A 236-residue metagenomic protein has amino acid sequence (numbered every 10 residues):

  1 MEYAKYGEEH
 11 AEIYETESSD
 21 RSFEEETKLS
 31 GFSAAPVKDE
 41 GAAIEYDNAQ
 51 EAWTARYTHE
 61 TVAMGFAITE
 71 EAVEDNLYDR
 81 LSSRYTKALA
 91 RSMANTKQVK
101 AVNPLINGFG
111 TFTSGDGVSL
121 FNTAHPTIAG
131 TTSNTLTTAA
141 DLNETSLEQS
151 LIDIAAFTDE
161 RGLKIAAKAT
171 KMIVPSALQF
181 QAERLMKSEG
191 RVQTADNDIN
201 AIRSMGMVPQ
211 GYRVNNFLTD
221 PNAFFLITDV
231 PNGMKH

Functional and structural regions predicted by a protein language model:
E2-V62: Assembly/oligomerization interface modules of large self-assembling protein complexes
Y6-A11, S22, A94-K97, A101 (+3 more regions): Residue-level signal for secondary-structure boundary elements
S22-E24, A52, R56, E71-T86 (+3 more regions): Short, charged/polar micro-motifs that form catalytic or ligand-binding hotspots
A42-D47, A55, I68-L77, S176-E183: Short alpha-helical interface patches
T54, T69-V73, A94, A101 (+3 more regions): An acidic- and aromatic-residue-enriched active-site/binding cleft used to recognize and process polar
E60-D75, I128-T132, A166-A169: Glycine-rich, often proline-containing surface loops adjacent to acidic residues and nearby aromatics that form
N76-R84, R91-D153: Alpha-helical scaffold segments that mediate packing/assembly in large oligomeric complexes
F121-E160, A166-H236: Sequence/fold signature of self-assembling virion shell proteins
